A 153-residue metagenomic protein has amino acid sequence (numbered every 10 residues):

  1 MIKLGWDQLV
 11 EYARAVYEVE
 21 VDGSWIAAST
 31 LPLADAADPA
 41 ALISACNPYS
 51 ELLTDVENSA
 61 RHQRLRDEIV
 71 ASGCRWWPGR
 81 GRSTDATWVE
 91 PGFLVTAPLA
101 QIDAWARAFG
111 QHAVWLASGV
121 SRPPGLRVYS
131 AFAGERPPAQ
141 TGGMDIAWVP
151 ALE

Functional and structural regions predicted by a protein language model:
M1-E68: N-terminal, charge-rich interaction modules
E18, L31, L42-A45, N58-S59 (+4 more regions): Mature, function-bearing regions of proteins
A36-A37, W88-V89, F109-Q111: Short, well-ordered loop/turn elements at secondary-structure boundaries
A40-A41, G92-F93, A113-V114: Structural motif
S44-S50, A97-P98, S118-R122: Short, flexible beta-strand-to-coil junctions
R75-R80, A113-W115: A short linear hydrophobic-aromatic micro-motif
T87-T96: Short cationic amphipathic helices and targeting signals
Q101-V120, P124, A131-A151: Helix-rich interaction surfaces within compact, conserved domain-sized segments that mediate assembly or partner
